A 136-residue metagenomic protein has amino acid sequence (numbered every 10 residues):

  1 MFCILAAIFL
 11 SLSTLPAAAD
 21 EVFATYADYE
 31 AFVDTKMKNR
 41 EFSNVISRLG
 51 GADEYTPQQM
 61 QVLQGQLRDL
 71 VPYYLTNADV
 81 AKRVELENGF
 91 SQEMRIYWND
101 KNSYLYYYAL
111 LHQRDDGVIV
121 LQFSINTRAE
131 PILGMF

Functional and structural regions predicted by a protein language model:
M1-I4: Bacterial N-terminal signal peptides that target proteins for export
L10, L15-K38: Short, low-complexity N-terminal intrinsically disordered segments enriched in polar/charged residues
S11-S13, S43, S47, S91 (+2 more regions): Generic serine detector
E21, A27-D28, S43-S91: Short solvent-exposed beta->alpha transition segments
A31-V45, V71-L75, K101-S103, A129-L133: Short, charge-rich amphipathic segments
M37, G50, L63, L105-Y106: Amphipathic alpha-helical interaction segments
V84-F136: Exposed beta-sheet edge and beta->alpha loop/turn motif
